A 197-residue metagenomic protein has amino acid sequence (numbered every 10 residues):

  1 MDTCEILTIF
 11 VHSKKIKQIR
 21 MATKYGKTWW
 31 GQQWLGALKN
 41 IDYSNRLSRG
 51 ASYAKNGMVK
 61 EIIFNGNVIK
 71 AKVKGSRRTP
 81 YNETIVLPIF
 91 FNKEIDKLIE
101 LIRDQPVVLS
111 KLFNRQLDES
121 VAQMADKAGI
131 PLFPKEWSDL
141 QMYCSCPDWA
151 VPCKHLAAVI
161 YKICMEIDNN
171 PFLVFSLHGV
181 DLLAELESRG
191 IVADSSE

Functional and structural regions predicted by a protein language model:
L7-E197: Long, low-complexity, compositionally biased intrinsically disordered regions
